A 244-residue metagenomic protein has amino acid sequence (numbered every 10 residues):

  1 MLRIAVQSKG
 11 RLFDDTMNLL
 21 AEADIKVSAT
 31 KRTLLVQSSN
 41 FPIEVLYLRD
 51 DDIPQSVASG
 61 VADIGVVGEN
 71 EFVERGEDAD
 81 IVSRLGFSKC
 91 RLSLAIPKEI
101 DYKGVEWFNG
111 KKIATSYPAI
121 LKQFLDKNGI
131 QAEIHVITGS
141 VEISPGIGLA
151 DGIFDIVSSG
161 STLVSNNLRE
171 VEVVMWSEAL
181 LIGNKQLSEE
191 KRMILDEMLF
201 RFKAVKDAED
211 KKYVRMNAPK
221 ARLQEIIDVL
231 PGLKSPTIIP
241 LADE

Functional and structural regions predicted by a protein language model:
M1-P42, E69-A79, L85-F87, R91 (+1 more regions): Small-molecule-sensing regulatory modules
Q37-Q55: Active-site-flanking structural segment that lines cofactor/substrate pockets
D51-D78: Pocket-flanking alpha-helical
